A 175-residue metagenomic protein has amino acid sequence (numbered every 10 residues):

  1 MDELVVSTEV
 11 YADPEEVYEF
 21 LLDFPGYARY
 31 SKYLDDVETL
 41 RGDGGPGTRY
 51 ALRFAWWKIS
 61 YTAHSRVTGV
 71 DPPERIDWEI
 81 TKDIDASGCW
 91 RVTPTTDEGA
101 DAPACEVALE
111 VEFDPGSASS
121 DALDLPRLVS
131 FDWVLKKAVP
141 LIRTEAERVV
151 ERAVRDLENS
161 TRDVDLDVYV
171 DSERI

Functional and structural regions predicted by a protein language model:
M1-G45, E173-I175: Hydrophobic ligand-binding cavity/cleft-lining segments
T8-E9, D36-V37, T48, S60-T62 (+1 more regions): Short hydrophobic/aromatic-rich motifs at helix boundaries and adjacent loops
E9-D13, R53-W57, T68-V70, T81 (+2 more regions): Solvent-exposed residues in well-ordered beta-strands and their adjoining turns, especially edge/terminal strands
D13-E19, L141, E145, V149: Short amphipathic alpha-helical segments
E16-L21, Y27, Y50-L52, V67 (+2 more regions): Hydrophobic pocket/interface hotspot
Y30, S60, A118-S119: Alpha-helix N-cap/helix-start motif
E38-S87, E98-A104, T144-D167, S172: Glycine-rich portal/gate segments that line the openings of hydrophobic small-molecule binding cavities
I80-T144: Beta-strand/loop substructures that line and gate deep hydrophobic ligand-binding cavities in soluble
